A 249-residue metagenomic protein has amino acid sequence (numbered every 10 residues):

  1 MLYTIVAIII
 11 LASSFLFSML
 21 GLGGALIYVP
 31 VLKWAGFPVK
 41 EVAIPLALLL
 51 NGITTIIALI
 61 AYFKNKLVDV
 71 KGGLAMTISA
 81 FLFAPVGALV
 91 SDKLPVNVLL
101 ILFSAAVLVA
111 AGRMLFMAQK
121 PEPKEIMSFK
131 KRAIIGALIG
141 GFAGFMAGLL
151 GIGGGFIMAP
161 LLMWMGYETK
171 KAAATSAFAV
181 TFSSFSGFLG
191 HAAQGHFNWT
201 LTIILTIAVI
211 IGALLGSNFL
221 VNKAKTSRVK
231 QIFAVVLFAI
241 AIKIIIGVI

Functional and structural regions predicted by a protein language model:
M1-S18, I27-A35, V39-E41, I57-G144 (+1 more regions): Juxtamembrane transmembrane-helix boundary motif
S14, I44-N51, A173-T181, I210 (+1 more regions): Transmembrane helix-bundle signature of multi-pass membrane transporters/permeases
L20-Y28, G151-A159: Transmembrane helix boundary and interhelical junction motifs in multipass membrane proteins
Y28-V42, I157-K171, G190: Interfacial segments of multi-pass membrane proteins
L49-I56, L82-F83, F178-S186: Membrane-embedded alpha-helical segments of transport systems, primarily multispan ion/solute transporters
I126-R132, F156, Y167-A174: Functional transmembrane core segments of multi-pass inner-membrane proteins
F145-L150: Short helix-to-loop capping/linker segments positioned immediately adjacent to catalytic or ligand/cofactor-binding
A173, S186-L189, L220: Generic hydrophobic alpha-helical scaffold/packing signal
